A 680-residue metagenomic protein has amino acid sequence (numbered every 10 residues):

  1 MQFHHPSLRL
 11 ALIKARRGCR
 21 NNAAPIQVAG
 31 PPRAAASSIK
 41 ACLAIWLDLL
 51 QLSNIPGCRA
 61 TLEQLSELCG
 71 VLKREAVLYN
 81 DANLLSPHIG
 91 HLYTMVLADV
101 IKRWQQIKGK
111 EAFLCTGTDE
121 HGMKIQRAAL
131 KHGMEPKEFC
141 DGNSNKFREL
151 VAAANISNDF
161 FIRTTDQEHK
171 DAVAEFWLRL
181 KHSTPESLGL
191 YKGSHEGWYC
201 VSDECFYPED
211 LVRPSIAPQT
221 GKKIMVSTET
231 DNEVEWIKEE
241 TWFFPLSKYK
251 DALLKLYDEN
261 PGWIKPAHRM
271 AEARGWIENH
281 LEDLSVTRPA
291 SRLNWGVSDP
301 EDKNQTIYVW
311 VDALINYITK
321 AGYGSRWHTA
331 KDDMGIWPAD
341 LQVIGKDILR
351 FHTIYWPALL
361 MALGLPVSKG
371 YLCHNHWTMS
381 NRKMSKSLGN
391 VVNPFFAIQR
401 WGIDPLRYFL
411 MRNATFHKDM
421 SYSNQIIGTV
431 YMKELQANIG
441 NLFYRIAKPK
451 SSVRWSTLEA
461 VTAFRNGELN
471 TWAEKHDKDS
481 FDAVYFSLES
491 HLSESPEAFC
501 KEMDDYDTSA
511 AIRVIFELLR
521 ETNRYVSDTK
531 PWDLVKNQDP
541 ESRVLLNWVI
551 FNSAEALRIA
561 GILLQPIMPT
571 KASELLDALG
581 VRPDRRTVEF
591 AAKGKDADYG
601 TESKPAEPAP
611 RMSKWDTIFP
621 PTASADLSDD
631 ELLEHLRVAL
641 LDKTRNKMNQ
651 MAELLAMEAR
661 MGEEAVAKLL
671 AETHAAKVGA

Functional and structural regions predicted by a protein language model:
Q2-S7, A11-G18, N22-A23, A29 (+4 more regions): Basic, alpha-helical terminal appendages of large translation-related enzymes
C19, V28, P32, S37-G262 (+2 more regions): N-terminal, positively charged nucleic-acid-binding surface of large information/translation enzymes
I39-T116, E168-E175, V226-S452, R513-I515: Structured secondary-structure scaffolds
A154-I156, G335-I336, T378, S387-G389 (+4 more regions): Short acidic (Asp/Glu) and glycine-rich catalytic loops that position anionic groups and cofactors
Q399, I403-L410, G467-F486, R520-D528: Long amphipathic alpha-helical segments
T415-K418, Y422-I426, Y431, P449 (+4 more regions): Long, amphipathic alpha-helical stalk/connector segments used for oligomerization, subunit docking, or mechanical
Y431, L435-N438, L442, V484 (+4 more regions): Amphipathic alpha-helix face/heptad-repeat signature
D477-D482, H491-R543: Secondary-shell segments that build the walls of catalytic and ion/ligand-binding clefts
